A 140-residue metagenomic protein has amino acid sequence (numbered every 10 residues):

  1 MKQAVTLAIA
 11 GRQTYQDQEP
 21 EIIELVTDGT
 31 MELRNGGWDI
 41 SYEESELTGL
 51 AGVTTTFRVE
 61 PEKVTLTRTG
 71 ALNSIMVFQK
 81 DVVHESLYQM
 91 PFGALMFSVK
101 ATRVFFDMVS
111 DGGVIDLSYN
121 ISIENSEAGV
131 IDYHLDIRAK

Functional and structural regions predicted by a protein language model:
M1-I123, A128-V130, K140: N-terminal intrinsically disordered, cationic/polar leader segments that include organellar targeting peptides
L135-I137: A short acidic/small-residue loop/turn micro-motif
